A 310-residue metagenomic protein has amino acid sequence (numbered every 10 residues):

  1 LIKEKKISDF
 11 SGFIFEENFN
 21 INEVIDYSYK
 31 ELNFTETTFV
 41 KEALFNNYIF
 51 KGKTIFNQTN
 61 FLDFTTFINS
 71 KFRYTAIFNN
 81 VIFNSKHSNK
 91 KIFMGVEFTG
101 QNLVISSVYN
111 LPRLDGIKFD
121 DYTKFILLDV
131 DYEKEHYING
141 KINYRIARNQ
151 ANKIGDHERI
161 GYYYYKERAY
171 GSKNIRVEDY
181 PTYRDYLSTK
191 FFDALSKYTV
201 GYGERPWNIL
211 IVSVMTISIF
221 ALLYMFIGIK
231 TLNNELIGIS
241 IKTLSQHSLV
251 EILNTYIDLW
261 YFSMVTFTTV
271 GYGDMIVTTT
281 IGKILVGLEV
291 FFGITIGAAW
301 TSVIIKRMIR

Functional and structural regions predicted by a protein language model:
L1-K190: N-terminal leader/targeting and pre-domain segments
A43, F220, E289-F292: Membrane-embedded alpha-helical transmembrane segments of multi-pass integral membrane proteins
Y183-I227: Transmembrane alpha-helical segments and their cytosolic interface motifs in multi-pass membrane proteins
I209, F220, Y224, G228 (+2 more regions): Membrane-water interface at transmembrane helix exits
L210, E235, M275-T278: Short coil/turn segments at secondary-structure boundaries
V214-L259: Outer-pore turret/helix-boundary of cation channels
H247-R310: Pore domain of cation channels
